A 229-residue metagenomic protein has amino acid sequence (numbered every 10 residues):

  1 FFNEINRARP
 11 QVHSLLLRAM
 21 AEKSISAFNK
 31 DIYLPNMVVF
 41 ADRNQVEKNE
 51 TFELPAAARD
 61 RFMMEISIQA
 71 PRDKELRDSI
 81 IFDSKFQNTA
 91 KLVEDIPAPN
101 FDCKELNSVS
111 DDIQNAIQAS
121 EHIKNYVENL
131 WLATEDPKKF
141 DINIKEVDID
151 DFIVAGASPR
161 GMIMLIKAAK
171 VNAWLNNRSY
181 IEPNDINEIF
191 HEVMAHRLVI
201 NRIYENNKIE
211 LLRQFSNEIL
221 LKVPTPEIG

Functional and structural regions predicted by a protein language model:
E4-L15, M20-F101, N107-A116, K170-N172: Canonical AAA+ ATPase core
L17, E128, I163-I166: Predominant activation on well-ordered alpha-helical scaffold segments within soluble catalytic domains
T51, I66-E146, R178, P183 (+2 more regions): Conserved C-terminal "switch" segment of AAA+ ATPases
K139-G229: C-terminal engagement/docking regions of AAA+ P-loop ATPases
